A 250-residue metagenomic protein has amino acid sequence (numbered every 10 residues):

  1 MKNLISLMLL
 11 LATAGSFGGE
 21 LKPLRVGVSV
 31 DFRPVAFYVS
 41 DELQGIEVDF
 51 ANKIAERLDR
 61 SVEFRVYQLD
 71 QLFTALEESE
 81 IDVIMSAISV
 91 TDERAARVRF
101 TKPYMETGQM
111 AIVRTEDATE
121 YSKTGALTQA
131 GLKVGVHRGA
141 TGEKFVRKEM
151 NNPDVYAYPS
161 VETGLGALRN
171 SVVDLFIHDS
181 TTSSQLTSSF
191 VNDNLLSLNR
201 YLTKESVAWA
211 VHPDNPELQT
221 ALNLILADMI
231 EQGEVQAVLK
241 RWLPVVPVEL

Functional and structural regions predicted by a protein language model:
T13-A14: N-terminal signal peptide c-region/cleavage motif recognized by signal peptidases
G19-I88, D92, A96, R241-W242: Extracytoplasmic small-molecule ligand-binding "clamshell" domains of the periplasmic binding protein/Venus flytrap
L24-V28, T124-G139: Short loop->beta-strand "edge-of-pocket" segments that line small-molecule binding or catalytic clefts across diverse
S29-V30, E106-V113, S180, S184-A227 (+1 more regions): Periplasmic-binding protein-like
E63-T74, Y156-N170, E205: Short helix-initiation/N-cap motifs at beta->coil->alpha
Q71-T74, S86-A96, K148, R169 (+1 more regions): A ligand-binding cleft/hinge motif common to bilobed small-molecule-binding domains
T101, R114-K133: Flexible hinge/capping segments at coil-to-helix
T141-V155, N194-S197, A227-L250: Ligand-binding clefts/hinges and TM-proximal coupling segments of bilobed small-molecule sensing domains
